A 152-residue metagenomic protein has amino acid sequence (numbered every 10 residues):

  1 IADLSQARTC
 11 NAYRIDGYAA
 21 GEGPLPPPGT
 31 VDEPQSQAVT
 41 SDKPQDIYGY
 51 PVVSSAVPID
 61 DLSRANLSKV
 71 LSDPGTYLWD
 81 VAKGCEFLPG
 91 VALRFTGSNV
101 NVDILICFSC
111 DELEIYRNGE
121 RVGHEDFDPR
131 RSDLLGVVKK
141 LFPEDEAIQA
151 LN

Functional and structural regions predicted by a protein language model:
I1-N152: Function-determining sites in protein domains
